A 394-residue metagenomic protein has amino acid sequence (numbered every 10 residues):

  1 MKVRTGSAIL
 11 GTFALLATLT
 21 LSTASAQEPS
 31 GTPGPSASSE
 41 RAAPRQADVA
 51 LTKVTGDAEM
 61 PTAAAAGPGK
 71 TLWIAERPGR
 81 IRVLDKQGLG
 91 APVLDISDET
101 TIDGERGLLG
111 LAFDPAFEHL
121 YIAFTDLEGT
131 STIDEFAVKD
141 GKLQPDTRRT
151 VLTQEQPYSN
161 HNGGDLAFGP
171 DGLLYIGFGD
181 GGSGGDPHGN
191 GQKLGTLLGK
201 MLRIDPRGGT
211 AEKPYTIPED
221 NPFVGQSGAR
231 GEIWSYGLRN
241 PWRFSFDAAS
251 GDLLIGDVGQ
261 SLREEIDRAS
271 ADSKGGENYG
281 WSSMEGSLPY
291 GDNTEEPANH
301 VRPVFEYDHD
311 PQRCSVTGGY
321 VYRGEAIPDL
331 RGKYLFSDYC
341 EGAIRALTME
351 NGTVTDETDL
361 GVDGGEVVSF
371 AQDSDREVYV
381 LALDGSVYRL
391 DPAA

Functional and structural regions predicted by a protein language model:
K2-Q27: Secretory targeting and sorting signals
Q27-A50, L143-P145, A211-Q226, S283-V301: Blade/loop signatures of beta-propeller domains
Q27-G185, R243-F246, G251-R263, Q312-E350 (+2 more regions): Acidic, Gly/Ser/Thr-rich repeat motifs that build Ca2+-stabilized beta-propeller blades
T52-K53, L89-S97, Q144-L152, K213-P222 (+2 more regions): Beta-propeller fold detector
I133-G141, N190-P206, A269-S270: Beta-propeller blade signature
G184-T196, K213, K274: Acidic/polar, solvent-exposed loop segments in beta-strand-rich repeat domains
I204-P206, R389-A394: Short beta-strand-to-coil "C-cap" segments at the C-terminal boundary of structured domains/repeats, marking
L238, T353-S374: Conserved blade-ending motifs and adjacent loop-strand segments that build the rim/top face of beta-propeller domains
